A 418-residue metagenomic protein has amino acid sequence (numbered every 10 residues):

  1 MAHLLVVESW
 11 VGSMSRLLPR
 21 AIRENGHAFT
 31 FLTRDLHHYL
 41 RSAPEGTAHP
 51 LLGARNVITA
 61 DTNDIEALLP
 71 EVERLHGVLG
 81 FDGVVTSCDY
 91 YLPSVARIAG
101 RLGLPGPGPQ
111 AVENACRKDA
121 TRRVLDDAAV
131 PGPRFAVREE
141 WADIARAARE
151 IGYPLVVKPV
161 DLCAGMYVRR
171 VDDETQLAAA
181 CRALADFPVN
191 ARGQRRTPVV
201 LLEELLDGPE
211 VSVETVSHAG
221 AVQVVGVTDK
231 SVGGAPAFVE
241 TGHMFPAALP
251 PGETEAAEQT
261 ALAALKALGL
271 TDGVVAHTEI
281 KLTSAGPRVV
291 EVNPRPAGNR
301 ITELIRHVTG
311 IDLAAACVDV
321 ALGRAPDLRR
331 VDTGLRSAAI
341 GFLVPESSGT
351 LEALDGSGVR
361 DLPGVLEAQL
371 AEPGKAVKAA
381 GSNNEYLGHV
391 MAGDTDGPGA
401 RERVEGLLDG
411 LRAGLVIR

Functional and structural regions predicted by a protein language model:
M1-A111, A142, A371-E385, G393-R418: ATP-binding N-terminal substructure of ATP-dependent carboxylate-amine bond-forming enzymes
R101-Y167, A191: A conserved helix-loop-beta module that forms one wall/lid of the active-site cleft in ATP-utilizing catalytic domains
L125-D126, A148-V171, V189-G208, V213 (+3 more regions): ATP-grasp fold ATP-binding core
D127-A128, V318-R418: Peripheral (often C-terminal) accessory segments that flank ATP-dependent C-N-forming ligase machineries
P131-P133, P154-V157, V171-D207, E240-H243 (+1 more regions): Conserved ATP-binding module of the ATP-grasp superfamily
R138, V168-D173, V216-H218: Short beta-strand-to-turn element immediately C-terminal to the catalytic PLP-Schiff-base lysine in fold type I
E203-L270, L282, N293-A316, D332 (+1 more regions): ATP-dependent carboxylate/phosphate-activation module, predominantly the ATP-grasp catalytic core and closely related
G286-P287: Conserved protein kinase catalytic/activation segment
